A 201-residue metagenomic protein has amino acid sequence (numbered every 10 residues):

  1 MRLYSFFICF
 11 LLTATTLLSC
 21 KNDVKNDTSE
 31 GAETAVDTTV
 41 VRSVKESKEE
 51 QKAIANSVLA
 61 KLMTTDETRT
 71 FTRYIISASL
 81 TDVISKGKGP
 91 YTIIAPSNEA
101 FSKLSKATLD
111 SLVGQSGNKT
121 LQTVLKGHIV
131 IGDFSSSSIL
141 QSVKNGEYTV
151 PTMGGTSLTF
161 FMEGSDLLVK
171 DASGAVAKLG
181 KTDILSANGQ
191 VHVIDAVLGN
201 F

Functional and structural regions predicted by a protein language model:
R2-C9, C20-F201: Mature, structured domains of secreted/extracytosolic soluble proteins
